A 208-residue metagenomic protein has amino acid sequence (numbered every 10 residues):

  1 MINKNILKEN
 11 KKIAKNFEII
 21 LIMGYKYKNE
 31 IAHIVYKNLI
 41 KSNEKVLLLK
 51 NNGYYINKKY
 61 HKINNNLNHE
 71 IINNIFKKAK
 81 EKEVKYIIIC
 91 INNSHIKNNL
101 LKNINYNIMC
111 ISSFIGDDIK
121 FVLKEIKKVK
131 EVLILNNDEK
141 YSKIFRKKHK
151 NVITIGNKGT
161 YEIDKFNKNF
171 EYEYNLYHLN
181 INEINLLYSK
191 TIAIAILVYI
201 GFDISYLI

Functional and structural regions predicted by a protein language model:
M1-N3: N-terminal pre-Walker A segment at the start of P-loop NTPase domains
N5-Y60: Walker A (P-loop) phosphate-binding motif
K15-I19, M23, K80-I91, K97-I208: Acidic, Mg2+-coordinating active-site environments of NTP-dependent enzymes
N29-A32, H69, L187-K190: Short alpha-helical patches at coil-to-helix transitions and adjacent helical residues in well-structured domains
A32, I72, I119: Aromatic/hydrophobic pocket-lining residues that form the small-molecule binding cavity in soluble enzyme cores
K37, K77-K80: Basic phosphate/pyrophosphate-binding loop/patch that engages nucleotide-derived ligands
K59-L67: Flexible beta-alpha connector loops of hexameric P-loop NTPases
N68-I75: Active-site glycine-rich loop that binds ribose-phosphate moieties when present
